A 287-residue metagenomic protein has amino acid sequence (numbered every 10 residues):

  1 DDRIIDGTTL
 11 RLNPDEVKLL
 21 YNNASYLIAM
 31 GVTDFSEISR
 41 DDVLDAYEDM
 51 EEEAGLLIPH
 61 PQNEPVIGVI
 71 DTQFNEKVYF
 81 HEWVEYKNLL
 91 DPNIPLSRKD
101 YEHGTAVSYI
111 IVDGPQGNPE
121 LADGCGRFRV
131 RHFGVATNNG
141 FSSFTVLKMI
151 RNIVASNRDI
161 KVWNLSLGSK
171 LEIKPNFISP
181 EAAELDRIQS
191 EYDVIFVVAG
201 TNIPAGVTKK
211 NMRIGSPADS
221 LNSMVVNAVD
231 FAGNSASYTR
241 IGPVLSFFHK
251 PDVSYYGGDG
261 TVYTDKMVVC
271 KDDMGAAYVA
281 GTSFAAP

Functional and structural regions predicted by a protein language model:
D1-I58: Autoinhibitory propeptides
N22-Y26, R187-S190, G215-S220, L245: Short, surface-exposed basic-aromatic patches at helix termini and helix-loop junctions that form
S36-V69, N234-F248: Long, acidic, intrinsically disordered low-complexity segments
L56-K87, I94-S143, D193, S220-N222 (+1 more regions): Subtilisin-like serine protease catalytic core
D71-Q73, Y79, R213-P287: Extracellular S/T/G-rich loop segment that most often corresponds to the catalytic His/Ser-adjacent loop
Q73-N75, N138, S169-L171, N202-A205 (+2 more regions): Solvent-exposed loop/turn segments at secondary-structure junctions within structured extracellular/periplasmic domains
N93-T105, A276-P287: Gly/Ser-rich catalytic serine loop of serine hydrolases
A136-S216, A276-A280, F284: Substrate-binding/access-modulating region of protease and related hydrolase catalytic domains
